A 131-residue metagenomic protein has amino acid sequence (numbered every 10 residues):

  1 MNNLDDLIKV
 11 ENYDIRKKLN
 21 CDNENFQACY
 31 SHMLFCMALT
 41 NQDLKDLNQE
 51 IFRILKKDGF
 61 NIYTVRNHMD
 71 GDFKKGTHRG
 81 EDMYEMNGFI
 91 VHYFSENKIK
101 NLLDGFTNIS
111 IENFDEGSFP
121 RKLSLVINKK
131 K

Functional and structural regions predicted by a protein language model:
M1-K18, D46, F60-K131: Class I (Rossmann-like) S-adenosyl-L-methionine-dependent methyltransferase catalytic domain, capturing the SAM-binding
I8, C29, I51-I54, V65: Hydrophobic aliphatic residue packing
R16-C29: A short acidic, Gly/Pro-enriched loop at the edge of an enzyme's catalytic core that lines a small-molecule cofactor
N25, D58-G59: Surface-exposed loop/turn positions
Q27-Q42: A short SAM/SAH-binding and catalytic strip from SAM-dependent methyltransferases
L39, K56, D104: Short conserved AdoMet
K45-K57: A short glycine-rich, Lys/Arg-flanked "PGG" loop and its adjoining helix->strand segment in the class I
